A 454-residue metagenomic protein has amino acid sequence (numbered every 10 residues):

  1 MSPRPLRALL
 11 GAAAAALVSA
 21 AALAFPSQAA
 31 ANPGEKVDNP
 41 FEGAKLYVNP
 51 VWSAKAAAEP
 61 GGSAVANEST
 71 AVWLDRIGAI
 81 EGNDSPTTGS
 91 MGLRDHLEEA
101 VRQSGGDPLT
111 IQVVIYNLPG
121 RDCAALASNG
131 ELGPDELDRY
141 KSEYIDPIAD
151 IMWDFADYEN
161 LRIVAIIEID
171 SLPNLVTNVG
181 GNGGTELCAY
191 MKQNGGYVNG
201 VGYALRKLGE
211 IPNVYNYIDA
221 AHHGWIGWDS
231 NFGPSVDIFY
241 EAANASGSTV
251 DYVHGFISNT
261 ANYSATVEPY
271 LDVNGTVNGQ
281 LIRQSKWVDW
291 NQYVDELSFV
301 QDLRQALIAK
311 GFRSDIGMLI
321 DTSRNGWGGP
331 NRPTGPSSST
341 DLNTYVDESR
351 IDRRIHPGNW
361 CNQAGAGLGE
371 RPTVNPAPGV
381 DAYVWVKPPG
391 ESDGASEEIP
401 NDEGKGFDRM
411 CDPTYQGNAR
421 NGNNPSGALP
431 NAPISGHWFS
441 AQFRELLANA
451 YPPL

Functional and structural regions predicted by a protein language model:
M1-A31: Secretory targeting and sorting signals
G34-F155, G369, K387-L454: N-terminal carbohydrate-binding/catalytic regions of secreted carbohydrate-active enzymes
K45-V48, A71-D75, T110-I115, R162-E168 (+6 more regions): Structural recognition of the beta-strand scaffold that forms the well-ordered cores of secreted hydrolase catalytic
N49-V51, A57, G61, I226-F407: Surface-exposed substrate-engagement region within the catalytic domains of secreted or surface-exposed extracellular
L74, G78-G82, E186-Q193, A220-G227 (+1 more regions): Surface-exposed cleft-lining segments at the edges of enzyme active sites
T87, R102-Y217, P234-E241, G247-Y252 (+1 more regions): Substrate-binding cleft of extracellular glycoside hydrolase catalytic domains
N117-P119, P173, G224, S264 (+1 more regions): Feature marks short, surface-exposed loop/turn motifs that line or immediately flank catalytic pockets and channel
